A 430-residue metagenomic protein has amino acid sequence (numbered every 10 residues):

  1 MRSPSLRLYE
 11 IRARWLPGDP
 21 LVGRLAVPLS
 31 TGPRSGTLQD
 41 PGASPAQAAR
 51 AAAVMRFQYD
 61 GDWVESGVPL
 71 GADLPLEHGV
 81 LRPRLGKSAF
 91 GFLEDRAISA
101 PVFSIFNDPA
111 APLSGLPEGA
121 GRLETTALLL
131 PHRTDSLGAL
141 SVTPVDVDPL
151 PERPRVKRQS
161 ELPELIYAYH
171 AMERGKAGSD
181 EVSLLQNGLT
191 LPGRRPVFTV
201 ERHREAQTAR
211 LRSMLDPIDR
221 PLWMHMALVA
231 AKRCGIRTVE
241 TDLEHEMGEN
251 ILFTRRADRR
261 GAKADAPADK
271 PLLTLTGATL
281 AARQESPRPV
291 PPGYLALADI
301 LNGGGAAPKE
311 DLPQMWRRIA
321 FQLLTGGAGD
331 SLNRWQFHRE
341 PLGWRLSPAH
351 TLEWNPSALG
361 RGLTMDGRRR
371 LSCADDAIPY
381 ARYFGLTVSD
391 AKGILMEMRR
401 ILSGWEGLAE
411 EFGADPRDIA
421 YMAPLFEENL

Functional and structural regions predicted by a protein language model:
M1-L430: Phosphate/dinucleotide-binding and metal-coordinating scaffold of catalytic cores in nucleotide-dependent enzymes
